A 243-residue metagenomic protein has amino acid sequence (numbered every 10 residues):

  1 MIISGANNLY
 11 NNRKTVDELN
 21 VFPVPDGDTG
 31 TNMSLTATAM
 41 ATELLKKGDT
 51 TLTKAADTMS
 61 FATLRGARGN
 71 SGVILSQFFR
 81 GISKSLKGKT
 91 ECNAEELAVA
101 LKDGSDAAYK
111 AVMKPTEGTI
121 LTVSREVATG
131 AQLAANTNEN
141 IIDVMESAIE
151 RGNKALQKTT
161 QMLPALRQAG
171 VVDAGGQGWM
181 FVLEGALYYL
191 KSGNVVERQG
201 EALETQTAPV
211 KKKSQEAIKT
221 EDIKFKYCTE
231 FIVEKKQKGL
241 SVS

Functional and structural regions predicted by a protein language model:
M1-S243: N-terminal loops that bind phosphate or other acidic moieties and the adjacent beta-alpha structural core
